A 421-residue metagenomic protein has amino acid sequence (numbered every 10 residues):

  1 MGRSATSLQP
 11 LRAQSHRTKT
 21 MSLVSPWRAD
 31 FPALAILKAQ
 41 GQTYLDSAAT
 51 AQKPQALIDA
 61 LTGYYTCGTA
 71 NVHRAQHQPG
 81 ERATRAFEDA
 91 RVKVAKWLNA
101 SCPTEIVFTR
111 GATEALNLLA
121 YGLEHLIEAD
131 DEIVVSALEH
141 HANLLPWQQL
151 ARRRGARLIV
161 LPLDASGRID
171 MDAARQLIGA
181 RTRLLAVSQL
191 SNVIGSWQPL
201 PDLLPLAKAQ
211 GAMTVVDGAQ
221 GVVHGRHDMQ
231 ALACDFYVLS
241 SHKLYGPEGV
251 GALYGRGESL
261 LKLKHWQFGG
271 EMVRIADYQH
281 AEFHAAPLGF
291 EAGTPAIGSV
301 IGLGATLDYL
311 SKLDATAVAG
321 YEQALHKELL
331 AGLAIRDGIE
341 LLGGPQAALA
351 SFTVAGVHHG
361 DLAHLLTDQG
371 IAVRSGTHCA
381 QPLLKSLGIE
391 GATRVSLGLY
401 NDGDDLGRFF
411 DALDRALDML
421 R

Functional and structural regions predicted by a protein language model:
A5-L8, R12, H16-R421: Pyridoxal 5′-phosphate
